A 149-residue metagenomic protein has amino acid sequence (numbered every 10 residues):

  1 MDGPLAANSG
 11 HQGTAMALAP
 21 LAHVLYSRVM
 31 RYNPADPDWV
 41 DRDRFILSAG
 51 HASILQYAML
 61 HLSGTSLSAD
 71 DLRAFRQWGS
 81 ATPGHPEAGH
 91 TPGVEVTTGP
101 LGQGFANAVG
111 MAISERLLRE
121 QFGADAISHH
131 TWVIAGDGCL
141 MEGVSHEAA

Functional and structural regions predicted by a protein language model:
M1-S9: N-terminal capping segment at the start of a domain
N8-Q12, T98-L101: Conserved, non-catalytic sequence blocks in retroelement Pol enzymes and Pol-derived host proteins
L18-A149: Cofactor-binding active-site loop characterized by glycine-rich and histidine/acidic residues
